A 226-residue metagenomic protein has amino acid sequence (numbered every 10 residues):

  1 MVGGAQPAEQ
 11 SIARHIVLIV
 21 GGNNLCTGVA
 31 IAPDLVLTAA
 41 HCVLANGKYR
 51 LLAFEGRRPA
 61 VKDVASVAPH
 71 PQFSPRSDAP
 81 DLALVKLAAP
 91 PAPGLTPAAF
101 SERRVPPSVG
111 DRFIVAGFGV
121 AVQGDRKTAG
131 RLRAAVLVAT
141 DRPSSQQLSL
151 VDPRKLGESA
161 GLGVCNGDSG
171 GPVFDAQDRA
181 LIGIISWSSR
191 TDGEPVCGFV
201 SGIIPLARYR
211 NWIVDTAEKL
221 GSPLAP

Functional and structural regions predicted by a protein language model:
M1-G22, T27: N-terminal activation segment of mature serine protease catalytic domains
A8-I12, A30-I31, L44, V61 (+4 more regions): Extracellular/periplasmic catalytic domains that process cell-envelope and extracellular macromolecules
I19-G21, A30, T38, A53 (+5 more regions): Hydrophobic residues in beta-strands and at strand termini
I19-G21, L156-G157, L162-N166: Short loop/turn motifs at secondary-structure junctions and domain boundaries
V20-G21, T38-H41, N46, P71 (+5 more regions): Sec/Tat-exported extracytoplasmic proteins
L25, A30-V43, A134-A139, S169 (+1 more regions): C-terminal subregion of chymotrypsin/trypsin-like serine protease catalytic domains
L25, A32-P33, L37-R76, S108 (+1 more regions): Catalytic-histidine neighborhood of serine endopeptidases, predominantly the chymotrypsin-like S1/PA family
V67, A79-G161, F199-V200, L206-I213: Chymotrypsin/trypsin-fold serine protease catalytic domain
